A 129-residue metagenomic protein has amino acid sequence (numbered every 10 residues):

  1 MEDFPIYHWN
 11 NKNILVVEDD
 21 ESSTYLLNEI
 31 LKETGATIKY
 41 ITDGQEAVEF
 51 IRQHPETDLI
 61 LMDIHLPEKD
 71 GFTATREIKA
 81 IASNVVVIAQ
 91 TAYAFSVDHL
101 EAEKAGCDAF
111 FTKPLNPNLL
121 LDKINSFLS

Functional and structural regions predicted by a protein language model:
M1-L15, N118-S129: Non-catalytic signal-transmission and effector/linker regions of two-component phosphorelay proteins
E18: Conserved acidic carboxylate
Y25-E33: Charged docking surfaces used in two-component/phosphorelay signaling
Y40-L59: Acidic, metal-coordinating helix/loop segments flanking the phosphotransfer/catalytic sites of two-component signaling
P67, F95: The feature encodes the CheY-like receiver
K113: A Lys-centered signature of the CheY-like receiver
